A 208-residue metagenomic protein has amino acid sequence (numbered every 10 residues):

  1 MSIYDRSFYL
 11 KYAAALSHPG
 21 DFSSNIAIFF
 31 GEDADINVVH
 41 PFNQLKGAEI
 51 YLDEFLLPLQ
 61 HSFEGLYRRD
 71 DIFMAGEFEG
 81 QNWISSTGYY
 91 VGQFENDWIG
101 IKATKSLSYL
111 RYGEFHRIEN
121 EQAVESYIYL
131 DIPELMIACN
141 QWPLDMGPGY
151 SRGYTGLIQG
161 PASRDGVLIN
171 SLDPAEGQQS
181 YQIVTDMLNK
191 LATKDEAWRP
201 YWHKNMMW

Functional and structural regions predicted by a protein language model:
M1-W208: C-terminal and inter-domain tail/linker signature
